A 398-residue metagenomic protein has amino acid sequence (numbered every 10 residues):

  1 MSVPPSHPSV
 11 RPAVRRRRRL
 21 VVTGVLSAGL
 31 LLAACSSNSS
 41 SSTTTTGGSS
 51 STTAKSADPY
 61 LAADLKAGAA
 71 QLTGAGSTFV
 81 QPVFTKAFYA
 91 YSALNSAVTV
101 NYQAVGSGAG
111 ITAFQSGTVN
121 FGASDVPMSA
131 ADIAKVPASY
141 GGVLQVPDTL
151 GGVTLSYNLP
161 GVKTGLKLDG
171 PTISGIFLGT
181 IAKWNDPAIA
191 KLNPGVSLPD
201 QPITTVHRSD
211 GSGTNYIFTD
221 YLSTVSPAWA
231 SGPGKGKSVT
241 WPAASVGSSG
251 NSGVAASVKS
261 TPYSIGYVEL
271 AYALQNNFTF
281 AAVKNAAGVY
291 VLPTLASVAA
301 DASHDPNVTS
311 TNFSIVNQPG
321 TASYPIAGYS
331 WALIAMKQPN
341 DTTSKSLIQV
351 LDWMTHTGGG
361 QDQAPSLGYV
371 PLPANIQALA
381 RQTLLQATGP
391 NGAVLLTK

Functional and structural regions predicted by a protein language model:
S2-V3, S36-N38, T43-K398: Flexible loop/hinge segments at secondary-structure junctions
P4-V25: Bacterial N-terminal signal peptides that target proteins for export
G29-A34: C-terminal motif of bacterial Sec signal peptides marking the signal peptidase cleavage site
